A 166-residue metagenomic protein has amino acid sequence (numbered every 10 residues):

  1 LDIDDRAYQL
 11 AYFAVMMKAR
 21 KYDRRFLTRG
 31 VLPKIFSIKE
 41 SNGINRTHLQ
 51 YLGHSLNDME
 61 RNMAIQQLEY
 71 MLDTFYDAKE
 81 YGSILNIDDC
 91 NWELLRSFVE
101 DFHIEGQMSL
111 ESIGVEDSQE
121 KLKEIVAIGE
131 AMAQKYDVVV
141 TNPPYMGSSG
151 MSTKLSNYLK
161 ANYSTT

Functional and structural regions predicted by a protein language model:
L1-T166: SAM-dependent methyltransferase catalytic region
